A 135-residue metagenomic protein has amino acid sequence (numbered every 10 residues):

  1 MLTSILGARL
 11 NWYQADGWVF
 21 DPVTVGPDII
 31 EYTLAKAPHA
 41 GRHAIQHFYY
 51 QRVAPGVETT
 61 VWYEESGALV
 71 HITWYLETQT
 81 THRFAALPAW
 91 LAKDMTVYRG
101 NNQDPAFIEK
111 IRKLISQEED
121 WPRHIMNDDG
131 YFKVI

Functional and structural regions predicted by a protein language model:
M1-V19, I125, I135: Tryptophan-anchored aromatic micro-motifs
T3-A8, P22-E31, V53-G56, S66 (+1 more regions): Short, solvent-exposed coil/turn segments at beta-strand boundaries
L10-A15, Y32-A35, T60-E64: Short beta-strand segments that buttress and anchor functional surface loops
A15-F20, R42-Q46, S66-I72, H82-F84: Short, surface-exposed coil-to-beta transition loops
A15-G17, A37, V53-P55, E65 (+2 more regions): Generic structural motif
D21-Q51: N-terminal glycine/threonine-rich, aromatic-flanked beta-hairpin/loop signature
T59-I135: Beta-sheet ligand-binding and adhesion/scaffold domains
